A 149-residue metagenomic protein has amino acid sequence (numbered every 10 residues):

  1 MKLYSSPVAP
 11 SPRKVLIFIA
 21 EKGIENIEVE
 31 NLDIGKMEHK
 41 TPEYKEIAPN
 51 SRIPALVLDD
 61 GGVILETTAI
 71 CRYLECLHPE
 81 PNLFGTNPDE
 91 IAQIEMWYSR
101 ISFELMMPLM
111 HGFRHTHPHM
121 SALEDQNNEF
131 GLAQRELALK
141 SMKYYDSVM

Functional and structural regions predicted by a protein language model:
M1-L132, E136: GST-like domain detector, emphasizing the conserved glutathione-binding G-site in the N-terminal thioredoxin-like
F130-M149: Amphipathic alpha-helical packing segments from all-alpha helical-bundle domains
